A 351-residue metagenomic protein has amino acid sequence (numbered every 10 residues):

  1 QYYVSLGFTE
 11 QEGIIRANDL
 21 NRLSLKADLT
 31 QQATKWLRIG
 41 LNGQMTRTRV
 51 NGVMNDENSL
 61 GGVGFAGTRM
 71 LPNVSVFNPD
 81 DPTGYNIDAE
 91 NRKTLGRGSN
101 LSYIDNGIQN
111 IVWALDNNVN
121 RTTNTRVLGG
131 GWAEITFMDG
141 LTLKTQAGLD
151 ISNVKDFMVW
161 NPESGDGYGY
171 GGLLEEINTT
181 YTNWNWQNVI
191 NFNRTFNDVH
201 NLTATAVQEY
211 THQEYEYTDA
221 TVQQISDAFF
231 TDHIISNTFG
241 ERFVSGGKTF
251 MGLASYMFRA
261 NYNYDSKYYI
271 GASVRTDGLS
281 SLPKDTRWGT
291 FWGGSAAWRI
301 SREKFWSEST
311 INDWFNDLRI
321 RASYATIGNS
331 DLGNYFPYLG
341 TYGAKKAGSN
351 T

Functional and structural regions predicted by a protein language model:
Q1, I14-I15, D28-R126, K144-A254 (+2 more regions): Surface-exposed loop/interface segments of Gram-negative outer-membrane beta-barrel transport/assembly proteins
L6, L41, W292-A296: One face of beta-strands
L6-E10, I270-L279, A322: Transmembrane beta-strand segments that form the barrel wall of outer-membrane beta-barrel proteins
L20-Q31, R287-A297: Short secondary-structure subsegments characteristic of cysteine-rich extracellular domains
A27, G129-G131, N188-I190, A204 (+3 more regions): Membrane-embedded beta-strands of outer-membrane beta-barrel proteins, especially the hydrophobic/small aromatic
A27, Q31, A133-I135, D139 (+6 more regions): Residue-level signature of outer-membrane beta-barrel architecture
G129-T136, L149-I151: Alpha-helical support elements that line or immediately flank enzyme active sites and cofactor-binding pockets
A254-Y264: Structured alpha-helical segments in the cores of large, soluble enzyme domains
